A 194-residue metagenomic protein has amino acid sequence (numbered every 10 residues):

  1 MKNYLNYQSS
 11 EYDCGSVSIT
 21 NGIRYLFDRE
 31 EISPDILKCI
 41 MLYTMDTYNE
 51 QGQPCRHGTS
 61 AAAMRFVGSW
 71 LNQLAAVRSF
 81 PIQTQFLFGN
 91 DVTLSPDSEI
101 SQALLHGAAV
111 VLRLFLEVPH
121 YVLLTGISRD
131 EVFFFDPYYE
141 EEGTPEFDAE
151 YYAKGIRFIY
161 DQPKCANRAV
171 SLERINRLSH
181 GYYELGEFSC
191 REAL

Functional and structural regions predicted by a protein language model:
M1-G89: Cysteine-nucleophile protease catalytic domains, especially the papain-like/related folds used in DUB/UBL proteases
M1-S10, N21, S98-E99, S128 (+1 more regions): Active-site-adjacent structural elements in enzyme catalytic domains
T59-L71, V110-H120, E141-A149: Short, surface-exposed, charge-dense and proline/glycine-enriched linear segments
V67-Q73, P96-S101, P145, I156-R157: Intrinsically disordered, low-complexity boundary segments flanking structured domains
Q85-Y139: Active-site-adjacent substructure of cysteine-protease-like catalytic cores
L104-G107, I127-L194: Noncatalytic regulatory segments and standalone regulatory/sensor domains
